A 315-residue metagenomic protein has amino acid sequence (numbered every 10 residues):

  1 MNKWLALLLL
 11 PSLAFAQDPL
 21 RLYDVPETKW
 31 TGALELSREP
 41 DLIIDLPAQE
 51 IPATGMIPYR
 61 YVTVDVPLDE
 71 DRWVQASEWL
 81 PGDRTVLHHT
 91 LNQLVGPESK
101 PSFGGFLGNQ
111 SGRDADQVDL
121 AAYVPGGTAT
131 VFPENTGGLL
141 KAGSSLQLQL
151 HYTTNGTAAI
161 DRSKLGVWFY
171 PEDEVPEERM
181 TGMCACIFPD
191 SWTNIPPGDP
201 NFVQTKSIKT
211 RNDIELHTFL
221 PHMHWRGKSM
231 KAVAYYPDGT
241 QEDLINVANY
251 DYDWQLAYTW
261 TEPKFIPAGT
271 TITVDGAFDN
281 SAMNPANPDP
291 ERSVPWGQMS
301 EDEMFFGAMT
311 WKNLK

Functional and structural regions predicted by a protein language model:
W4-S12: Sec-dependent N-terminal signal peptides
A14-A16: Boundary at the C-terminal end of the N-terminal hydrophobic targeting segment
D18-L20: Cleaved targeting-peptide boundary
L22-E215, P221-K315: Beta-strand-centric surfaces of beta-sandwich/beta-rich domains
